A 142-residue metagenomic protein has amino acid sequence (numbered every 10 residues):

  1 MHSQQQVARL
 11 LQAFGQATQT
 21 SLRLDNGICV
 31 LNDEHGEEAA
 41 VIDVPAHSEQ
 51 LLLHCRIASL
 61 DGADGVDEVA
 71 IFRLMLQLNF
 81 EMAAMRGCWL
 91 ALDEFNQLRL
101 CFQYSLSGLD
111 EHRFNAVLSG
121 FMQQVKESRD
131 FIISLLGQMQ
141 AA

Functional and structural regions predicted by a protein language model:
M1-V44, A83, D93: Charge-rich, low-complexity N-terminal segments
A40-D61: A short acidic-to-branched-hydrophobic micro-motif
R56-Q97: Short, internal acidic amphipathic alpha-helical interface segments that mediate docking to partner proteins
I57-D61, Y104-D110: A generic structural motif
G65-V66, G108-N115: Ordered, soluble secondary-structure elements with a strong preference for glycine-centered loop motifs and nearby
L98-F102: Short, aliphatic-rich beta-strand segments
N115-R129: Long, well-ordered alpha-helical scaffolding segments within enzyme catalytic domains, especially pronounced
I133-A142: Short, highly charged C-terminal tails/helix-capping segments
